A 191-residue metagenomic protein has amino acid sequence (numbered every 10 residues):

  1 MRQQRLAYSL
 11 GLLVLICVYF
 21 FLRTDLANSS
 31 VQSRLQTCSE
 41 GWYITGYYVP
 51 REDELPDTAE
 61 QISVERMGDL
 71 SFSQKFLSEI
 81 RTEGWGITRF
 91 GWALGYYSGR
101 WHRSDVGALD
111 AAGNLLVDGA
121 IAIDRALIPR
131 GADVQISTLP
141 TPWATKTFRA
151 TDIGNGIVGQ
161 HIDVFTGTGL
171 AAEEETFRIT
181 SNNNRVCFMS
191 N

Functional and structural regions predicted by a protein language model:
M1-L13: N-terminal Sec-pathway targeting helices
M1-Q4, L22, S33: Short, intrinsically disordered low-complexity segments
V14-R23: Hydrophobic alpha-helical membrane-insertion segments, chiefly the h-region of N-terminal signal peptides
D25-N191: Solvent-exposed, well-ordered loop and adjacent helix/strand elements within mature globular domains that form
